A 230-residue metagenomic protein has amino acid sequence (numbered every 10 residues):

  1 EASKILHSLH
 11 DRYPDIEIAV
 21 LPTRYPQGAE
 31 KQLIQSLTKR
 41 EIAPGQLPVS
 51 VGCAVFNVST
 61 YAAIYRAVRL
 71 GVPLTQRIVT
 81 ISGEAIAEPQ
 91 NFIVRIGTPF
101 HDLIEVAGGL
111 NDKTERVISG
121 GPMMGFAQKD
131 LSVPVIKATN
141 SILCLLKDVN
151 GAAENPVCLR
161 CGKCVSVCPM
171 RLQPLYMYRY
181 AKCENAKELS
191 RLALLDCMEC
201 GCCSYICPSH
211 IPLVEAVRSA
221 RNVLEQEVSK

Functional and structural regions predicted by a protein language model:
E1-K4, V55-A63, Q76, A87 (+9 more regions): Conserved active-site and cofactor/substrate-binding residues in soluble primary-metabolism enzymes
E1-S36, R160, L194-L195, E199-S204 (+2 more regions): Iron-sulfur-cluster electron-transfer modules
A2-F100, V106-K113, G121: Hydrophobic alpha-helical positions that pack around
I5-S8, A63, A67, D102-V106 (+5 more regions): Alpha-helical scaffold segments in soluble metabolic enzymes
L21, S82-E84, R95, I118-G120 (+5 more regions): Generic beta-strand/beta-sheet core signal
P26-G28, Q32-E41, G108-L159: Active-site gating/interface segments in enzymes
G97, D102-I104, V117, C168 (+1 more regions): Short alpha-helical segments in extracytoplasmic peptidoglycan/chitin-binding modules and envelope-associated proteins
N140-N155, V165, P169-K230: Ferredoxin-type iron-sulfur electron-transfer modules in oxidoreductases and energy-metabolism complexes
